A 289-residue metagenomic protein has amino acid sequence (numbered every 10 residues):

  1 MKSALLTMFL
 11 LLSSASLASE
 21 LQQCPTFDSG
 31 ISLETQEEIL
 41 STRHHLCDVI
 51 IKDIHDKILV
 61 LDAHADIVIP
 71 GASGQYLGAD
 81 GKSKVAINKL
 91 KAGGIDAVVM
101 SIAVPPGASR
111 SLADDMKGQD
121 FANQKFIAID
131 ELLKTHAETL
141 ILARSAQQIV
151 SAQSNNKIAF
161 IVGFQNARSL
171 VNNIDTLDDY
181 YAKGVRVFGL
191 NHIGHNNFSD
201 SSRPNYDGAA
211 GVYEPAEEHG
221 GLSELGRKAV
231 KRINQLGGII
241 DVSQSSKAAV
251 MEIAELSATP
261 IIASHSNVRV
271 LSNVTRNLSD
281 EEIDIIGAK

Functional and structural regions predicted by a protein language model:
M1-L17: Gram-negative bacterial Sec-dependent N-terminal signal peptides
S3, K57-I58, G221-L222: Exposed regions on extracellular, virion, or secretory-pathway luminal proteins
S16-E20, I240: N-terminal signal peptide
S19-V212, N273-A288: N-terminal hydrophobic targeting/anchoring segments and the immediately downstream early-domain regions of hydrolases
A63-I67, V242, S266: Generic detector of well-ordered alpha-helical packing
V104, N166-R168, G194, Q244-S246 (+2 more regions): Active-site-proximal loop/turn and secondary-structure-junction residues that shape catalytic pockets, frequently
N172-A182, G208-I262, T275-K289: Histidine/acidic residue-rich metal-binding segments in metalloenzymes
